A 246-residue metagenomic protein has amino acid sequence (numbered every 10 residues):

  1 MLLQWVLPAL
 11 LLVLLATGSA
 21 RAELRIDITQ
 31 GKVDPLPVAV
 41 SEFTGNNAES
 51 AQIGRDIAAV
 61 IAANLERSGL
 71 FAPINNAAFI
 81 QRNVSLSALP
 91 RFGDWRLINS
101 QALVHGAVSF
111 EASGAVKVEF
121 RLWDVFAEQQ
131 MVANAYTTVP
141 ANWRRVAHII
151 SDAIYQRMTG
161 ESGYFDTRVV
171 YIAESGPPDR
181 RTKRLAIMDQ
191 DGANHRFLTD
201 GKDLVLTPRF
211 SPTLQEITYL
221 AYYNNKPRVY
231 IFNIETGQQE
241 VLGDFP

Functional and structural regions predicted by a protein language model:
W5-T17: Bacterial N-terminal signal peptides
L24, L86-A153: Amphipathic beta-strand/beta-sheet edge segments enriched in Tyr/Trp
T29-R91, V104-F110: Short beta-strand->alpha-helix linker/helix-N-cap micro-motif that forms a surface specificity/interaction loop
S113-K117, P178-A186, N225-I231: Structural motif
F126, D189-A193, N233-G237: Short loop/turn segments that connect beta-strands within beta-propeller blades
W143, A153, R157-G160, K202-L220 (+1 more regions): Conserved beta-propeller blade repeats
V170-D179, I217-N224, G243: Beta-strand C-termini and the immediately following turn/loop, strongest in propeller blades
